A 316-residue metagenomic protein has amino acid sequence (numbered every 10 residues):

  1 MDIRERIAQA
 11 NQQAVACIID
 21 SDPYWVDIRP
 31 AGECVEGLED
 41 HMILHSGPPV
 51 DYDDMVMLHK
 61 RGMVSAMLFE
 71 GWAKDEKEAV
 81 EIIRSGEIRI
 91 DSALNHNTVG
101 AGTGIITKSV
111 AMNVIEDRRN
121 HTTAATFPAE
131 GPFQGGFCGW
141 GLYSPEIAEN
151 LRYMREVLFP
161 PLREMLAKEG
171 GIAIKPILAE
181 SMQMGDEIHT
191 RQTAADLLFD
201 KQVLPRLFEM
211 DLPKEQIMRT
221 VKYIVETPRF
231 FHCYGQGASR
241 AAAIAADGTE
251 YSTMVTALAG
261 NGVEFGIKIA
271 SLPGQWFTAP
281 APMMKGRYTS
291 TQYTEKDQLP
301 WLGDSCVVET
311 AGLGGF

Functional and structural regions predicted by a protein language model:
Q12-E164: An N-terminal, globular interaction/scaffold subdomain
E116, G266-I269, F316: Generic structural signal for hydrophobic core residues of well-folded globular domains
A129-L212: Glycine-rich, mobile lid/loop segments that gate access to catalytic sites or pores
Q192-L302: Accessory "access/gating" subregions that flank catalytic or transport cores
D304-G315: Conserved phosphate/anionic-ligand binding catalytic regions in large, soluble enzymes, centered on
